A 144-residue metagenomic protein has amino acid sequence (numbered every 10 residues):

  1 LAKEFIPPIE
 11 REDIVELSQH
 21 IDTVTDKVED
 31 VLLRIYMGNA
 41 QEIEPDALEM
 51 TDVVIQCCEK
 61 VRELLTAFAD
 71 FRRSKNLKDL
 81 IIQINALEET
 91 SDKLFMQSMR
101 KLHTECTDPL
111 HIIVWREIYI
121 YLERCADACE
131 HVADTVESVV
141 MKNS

Functional and structural regions predicted by a protein language model:
L1-S144: Cytosolic, long alpha-helical scaffolding segments
